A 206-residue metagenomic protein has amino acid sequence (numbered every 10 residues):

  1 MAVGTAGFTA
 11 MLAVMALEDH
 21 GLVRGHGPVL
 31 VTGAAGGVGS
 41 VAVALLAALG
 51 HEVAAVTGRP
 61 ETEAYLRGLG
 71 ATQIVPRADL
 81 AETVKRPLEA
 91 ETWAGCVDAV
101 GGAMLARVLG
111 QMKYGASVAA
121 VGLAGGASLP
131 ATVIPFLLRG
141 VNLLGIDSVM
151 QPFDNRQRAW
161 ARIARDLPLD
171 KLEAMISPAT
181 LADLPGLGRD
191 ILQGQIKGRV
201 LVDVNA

Functional and structural regions predicted by a protein language model:
M1-E18, A35: A glycine-rich, Thr/Ser-enriched phosphate-binding loop motif common to dinucleotide/cofactor-binding enzymes
G7, G33-S40, G101-G102: Glycine-rich NAD(P) Rossmann-fold beta1-alpha1 loop
L17-P28: Short helix-loop-beta connector
P28, H51-V53, S117, N142: Residues at the starts of beta-strands that form the adenosine-phosphate
P28-V31, C96-V97: Conserved hydrophobic beta-strands of the Rossmann-like cofactor-binding core in SDR/related NAD(P)H-dependent
A47-A103: Adenosine-nucleotide cofactor-binding segment
A103-L169, V204-A206: Glycine-rich phosphate-binding loop and adjacent beta-alpha segment of Rossmann(oid) nucleotide-cofactor-binding
Q157-A206: C-terminal hydrophobic helical "lid"/dimerization subdomain of Rossmann-like NAD(P)H-dependent oxidoreductases
